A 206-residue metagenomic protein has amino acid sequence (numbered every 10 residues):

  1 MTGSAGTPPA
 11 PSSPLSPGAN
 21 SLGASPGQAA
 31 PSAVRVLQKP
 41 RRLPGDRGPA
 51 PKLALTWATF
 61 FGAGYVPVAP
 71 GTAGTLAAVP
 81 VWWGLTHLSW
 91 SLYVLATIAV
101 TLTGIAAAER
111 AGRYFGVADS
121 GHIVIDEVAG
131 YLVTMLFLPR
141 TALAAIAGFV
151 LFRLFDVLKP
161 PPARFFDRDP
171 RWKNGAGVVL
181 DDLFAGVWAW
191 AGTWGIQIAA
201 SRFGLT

Functional and structural regions predicted by a protein language model:
T2-V117, G121, V128-T206: Hydrophobic alpha-helical transmembrane segments
